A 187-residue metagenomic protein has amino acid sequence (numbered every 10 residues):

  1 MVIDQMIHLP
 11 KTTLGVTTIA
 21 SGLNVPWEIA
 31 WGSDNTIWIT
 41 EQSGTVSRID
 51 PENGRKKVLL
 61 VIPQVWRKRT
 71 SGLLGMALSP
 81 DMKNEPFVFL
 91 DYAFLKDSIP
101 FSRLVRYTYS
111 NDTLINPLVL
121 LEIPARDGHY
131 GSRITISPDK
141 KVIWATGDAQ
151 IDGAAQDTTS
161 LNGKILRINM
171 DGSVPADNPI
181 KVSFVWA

Functional and structural regions predicted by a protein language model:
M1-G153: Acidic, Gly/Ser/Thr-rich repeat motifs that build Ca2+-stabilized beta-propeller blades
S102-T113, T158-D171: Beta-propeller blade signature
T135, D139-V142, L166-A176: A structural motif
A176-A187: Short, surface-exposed recognition loops and adjoining beta-strand edges that mediate ligand/DNA contacts, enriched
